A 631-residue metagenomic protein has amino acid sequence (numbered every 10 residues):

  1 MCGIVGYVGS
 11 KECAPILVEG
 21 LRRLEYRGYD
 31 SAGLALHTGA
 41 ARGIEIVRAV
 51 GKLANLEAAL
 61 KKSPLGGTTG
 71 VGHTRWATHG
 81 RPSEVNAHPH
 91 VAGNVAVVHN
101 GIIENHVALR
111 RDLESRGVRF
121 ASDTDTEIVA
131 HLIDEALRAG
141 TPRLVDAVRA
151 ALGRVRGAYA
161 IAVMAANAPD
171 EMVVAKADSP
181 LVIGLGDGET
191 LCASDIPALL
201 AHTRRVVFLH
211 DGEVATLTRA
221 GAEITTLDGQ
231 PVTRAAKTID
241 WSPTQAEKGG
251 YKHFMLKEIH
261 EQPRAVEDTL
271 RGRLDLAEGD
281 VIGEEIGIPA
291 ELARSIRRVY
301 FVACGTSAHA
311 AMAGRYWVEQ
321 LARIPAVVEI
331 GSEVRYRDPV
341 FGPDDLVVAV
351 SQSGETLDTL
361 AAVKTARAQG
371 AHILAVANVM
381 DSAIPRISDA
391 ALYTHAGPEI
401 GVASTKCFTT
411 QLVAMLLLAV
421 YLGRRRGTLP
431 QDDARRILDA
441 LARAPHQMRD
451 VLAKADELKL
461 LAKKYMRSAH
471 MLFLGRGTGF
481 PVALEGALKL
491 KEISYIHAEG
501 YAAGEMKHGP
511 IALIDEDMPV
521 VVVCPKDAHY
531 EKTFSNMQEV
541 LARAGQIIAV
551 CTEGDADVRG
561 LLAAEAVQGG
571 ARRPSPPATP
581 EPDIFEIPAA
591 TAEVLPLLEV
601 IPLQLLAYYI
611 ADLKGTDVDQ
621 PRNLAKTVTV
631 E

Functional and structural regions predicted by a protein language model:
M1-K248, K252-H253, K257, E261-Y300 (+4 more regions): Conserved short alpha-helical segments that host acidic/polar catalytic motifs at enzyme active sites
T68-V85, A277-A290, G314-V350, T356 (+1 more regions): Glycine-rich oxoanion-binding loops at beta->alpha junctions
P89, M164, V173-V174, V206-V207 (+12 more regions): Replace "in large, NTP-powered and nucleic-acid-processing enzymes" with "in large, NTP-powered factors and other
L113-S115, A198-H202, S351, V376 (+5 more regions): Short beta-alpha connecting loops at secondary-structure transitions that line or flank enzyme active sites
G153, Q262-V266, L270-Y300, A390-P519 (+1 more regions): Active-site phosphate/pyrophosphate-binding segments
V182-F208, S332-R367, E505-E539, A590-Q604 (+1 more regions): Glycine-rich, anion-gripping cofactor-binding loops and their flanking helix/strand elements in enzyme active sites
G229, M255, R559-L561, E586 (+1 more regions): Generic C-terminus detector
R294-R436, A440-R443, K526-A528, K532-G560 (+3 more regions): Glycine-rich phosphate-binding loops that contact phosphosugars or nucleotide phosphates
